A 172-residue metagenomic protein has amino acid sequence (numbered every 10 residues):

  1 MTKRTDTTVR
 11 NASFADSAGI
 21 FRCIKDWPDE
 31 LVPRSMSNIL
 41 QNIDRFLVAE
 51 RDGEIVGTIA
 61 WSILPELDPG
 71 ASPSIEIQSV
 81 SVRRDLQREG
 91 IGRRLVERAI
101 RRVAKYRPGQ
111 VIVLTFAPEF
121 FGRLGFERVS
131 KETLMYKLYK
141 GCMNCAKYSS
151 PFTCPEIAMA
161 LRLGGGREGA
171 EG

Functional and structural regions predicted by a protein language model:
D6-I20: A short beta-loop-alpha structural element at the N-terminal edge of CoA-dependent acyl/N-acetyltransferase catalytic
A12, V80-V82: Hydrophobic adenine-recognition pocket in adenosine-nucleotide-binding enzymes
C23-R34: Helix-loop element at the rim of GNAT/NAT acetyltransferase active sites that forms part of the acceptor-substrate
R34-R45, R51, T58-S74, Q78-V80: A conserved beta-strand-loop-helix scaffold within acyl/acetyltransferase catalytic domains
V82, R88-R101, V113: Conserved acetyl-CoA-binding loop-helix of GNAT-fold acetyltransferases
K105, T115-G141: Conserved active-site alpha-helix within GNAT-family acetyltransferase domains
L134-G172: C-terminal "cap" of GNAT-fold acetyltransferases
